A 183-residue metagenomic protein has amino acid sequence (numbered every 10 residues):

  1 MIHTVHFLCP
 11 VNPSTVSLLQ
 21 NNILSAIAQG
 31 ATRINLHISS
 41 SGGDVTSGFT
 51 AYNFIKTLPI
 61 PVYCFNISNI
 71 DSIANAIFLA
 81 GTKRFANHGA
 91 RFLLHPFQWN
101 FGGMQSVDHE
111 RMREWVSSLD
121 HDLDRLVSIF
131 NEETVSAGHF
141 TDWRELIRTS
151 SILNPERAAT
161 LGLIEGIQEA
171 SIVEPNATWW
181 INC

Functional and structural regions predicted by a protein language model:
M1-I73, L79-C183: N-terminal organellar transit peptides
